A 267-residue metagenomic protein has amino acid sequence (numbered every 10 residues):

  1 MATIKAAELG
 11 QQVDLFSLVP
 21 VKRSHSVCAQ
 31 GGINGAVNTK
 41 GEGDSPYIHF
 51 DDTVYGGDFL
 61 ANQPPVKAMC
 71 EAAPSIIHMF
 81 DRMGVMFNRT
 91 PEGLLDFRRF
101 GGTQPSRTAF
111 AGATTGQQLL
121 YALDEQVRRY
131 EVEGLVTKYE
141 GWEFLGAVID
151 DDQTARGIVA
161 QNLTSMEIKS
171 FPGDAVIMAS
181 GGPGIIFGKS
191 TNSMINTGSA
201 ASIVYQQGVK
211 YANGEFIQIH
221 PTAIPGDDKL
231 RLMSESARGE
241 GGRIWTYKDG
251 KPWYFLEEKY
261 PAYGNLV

Functional and structural regions predicted by a protein language model:
M1-L15: N-terminal Rossmann-like FAD-binding beta1-loop-alpha1 element of flavoenzymes
G35-M69: Glycine-rich active-site loop/strand segments that organize a redox cofactor
D81-E167, A179, A223-P225, R231: Conserved redox-cofactor binding core of oxidoreductases
S170-G181, V204: Short hydrophobic core segments
M178-N192: Flavin (primarily FAD) binding-site architecture
I203, V209-V267: An anion/pyrophosphate-binding glycine-rich loop and adjacent beta-alpha core in soluble alpha-beta enzymes
